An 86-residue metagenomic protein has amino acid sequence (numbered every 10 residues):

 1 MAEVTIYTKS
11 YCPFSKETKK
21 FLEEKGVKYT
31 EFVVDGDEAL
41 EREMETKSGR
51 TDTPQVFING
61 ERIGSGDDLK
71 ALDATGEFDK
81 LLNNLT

Functional and structural regions predicted by a protein language model:
M1-K28: Local sequence-structure signature of Cys/Sec-based thiol-disulfide redox active-site neighborhoods
E3, E41, L81-L85: Terminal leader/tail segments of proteins
P13, E38-A39, G64: Short alpha-helical
K28-E41: Thiol-based oxidoreductase modules, predominantly thioredoxin-like and allied folds used for disulfide exchange
S48-F57, G66-D67: Structural micro-motif
G60-L85: Non-catalytic, surface beta->alpha helical segment in thiol-disulfide oxidoreductase systems
